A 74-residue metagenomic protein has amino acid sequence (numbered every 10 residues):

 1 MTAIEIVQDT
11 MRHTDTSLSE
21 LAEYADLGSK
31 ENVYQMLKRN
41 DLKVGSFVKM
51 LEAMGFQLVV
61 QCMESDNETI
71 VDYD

Functional and structural regions predicted by a protein language model:
M1-T14: A short, Lys/Arg-rich alpha-helix, primarily the initiator
Q8, V33-Q35, V48: Key DNA-contacting residues within the recognition helix of helix-turn-helix
T14, A25-D26: Core residues of bacterial helix-turn-helix
D15, Q35, Q61-D74: Short, charged recognition helix plus adjacent turn of helix-turn-helix-like nucleic-acid-binding domains
S17, K43-S46: Residues that mark the N-terminal boundary/hinge immediately upstream of a DNA-recognition element
E20-E23: Short alpha-helical "recognition helix" segments of helix-turn-helix
D26-L42: Recognition helix of helix-turn-helix/homeodomain-like DNA-binding domains that insert into the DNA major groove
G45-Q61: DNA major-groove recognition helix of helix-turn-helix/homeodomain DNA-binding modules
